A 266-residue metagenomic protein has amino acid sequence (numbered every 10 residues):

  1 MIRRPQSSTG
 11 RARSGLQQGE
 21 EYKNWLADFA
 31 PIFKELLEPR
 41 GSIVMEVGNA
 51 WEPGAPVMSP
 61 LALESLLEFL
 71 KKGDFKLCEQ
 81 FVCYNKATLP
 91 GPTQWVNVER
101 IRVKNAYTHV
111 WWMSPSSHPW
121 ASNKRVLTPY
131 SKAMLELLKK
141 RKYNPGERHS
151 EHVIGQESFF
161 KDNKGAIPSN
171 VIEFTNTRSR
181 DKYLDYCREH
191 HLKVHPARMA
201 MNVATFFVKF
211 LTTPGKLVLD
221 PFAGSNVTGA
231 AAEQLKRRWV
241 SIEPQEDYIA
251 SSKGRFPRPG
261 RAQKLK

Functional and structural regions predicted by a protein language model:
M1-S251, P257-R258: Core catalytic lobe of class I
P257-K266: S-adenosyl-L-methionine
